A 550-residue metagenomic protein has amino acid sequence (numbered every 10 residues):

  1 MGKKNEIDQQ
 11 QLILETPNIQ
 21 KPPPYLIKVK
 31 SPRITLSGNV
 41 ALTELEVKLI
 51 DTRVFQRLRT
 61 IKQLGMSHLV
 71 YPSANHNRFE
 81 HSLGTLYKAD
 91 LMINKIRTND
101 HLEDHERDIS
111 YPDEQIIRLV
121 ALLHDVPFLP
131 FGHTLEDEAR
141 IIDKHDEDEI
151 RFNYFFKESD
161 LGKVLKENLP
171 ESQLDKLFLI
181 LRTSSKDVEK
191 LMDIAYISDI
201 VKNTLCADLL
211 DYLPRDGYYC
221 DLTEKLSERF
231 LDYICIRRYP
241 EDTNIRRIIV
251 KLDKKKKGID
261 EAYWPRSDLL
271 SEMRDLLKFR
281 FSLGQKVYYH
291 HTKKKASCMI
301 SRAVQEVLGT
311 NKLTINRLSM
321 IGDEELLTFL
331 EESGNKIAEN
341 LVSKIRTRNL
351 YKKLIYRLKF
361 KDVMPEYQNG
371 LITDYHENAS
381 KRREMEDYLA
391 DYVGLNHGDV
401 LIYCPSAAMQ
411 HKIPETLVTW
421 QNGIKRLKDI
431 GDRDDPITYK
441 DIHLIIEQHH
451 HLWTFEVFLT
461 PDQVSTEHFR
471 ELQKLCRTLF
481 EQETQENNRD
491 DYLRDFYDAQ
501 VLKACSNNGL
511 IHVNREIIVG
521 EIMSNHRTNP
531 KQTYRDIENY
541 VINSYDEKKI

Functional and structural regions predicted by a protein language model:
M1-L119, V126-I550: Histidine-centered, transition-metal-coordinating active-site segments
